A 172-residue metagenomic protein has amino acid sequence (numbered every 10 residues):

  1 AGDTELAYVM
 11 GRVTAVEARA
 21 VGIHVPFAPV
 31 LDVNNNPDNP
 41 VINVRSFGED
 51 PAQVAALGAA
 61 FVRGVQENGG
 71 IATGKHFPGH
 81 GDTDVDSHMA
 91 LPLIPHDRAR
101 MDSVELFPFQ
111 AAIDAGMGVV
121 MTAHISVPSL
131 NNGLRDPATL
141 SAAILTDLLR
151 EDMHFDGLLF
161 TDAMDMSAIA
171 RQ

Functional and structural regions predicted by a protein language model:
A1, P40-R45, S87-I94: Short glycine/proline- and charge-enriched loop/turn segments that cap or connect secondary-structure elements
G2, I23, P37-N39, G70 (+1 more regions): Hydrophobic alpha-helical context, especially transmembrane and signal-peptide helices
G2-V16, P51-A56, A99-D102: Glycine-rich anion/phosphate-binding loops
G11-F27: Acidic-leg catalytic submotif of subtilisin-like serine proteases
G22-V33, G116-V119: Short coil-to-beta-strand
L31-V41: Short, conserved phosphate-binding/catalytic loop or strand-edge motifs used in phosphoryl-/nucleotidyl-transfer
E49-Q172: Second-shell residues forming the walls of enzyme active-site clefts
